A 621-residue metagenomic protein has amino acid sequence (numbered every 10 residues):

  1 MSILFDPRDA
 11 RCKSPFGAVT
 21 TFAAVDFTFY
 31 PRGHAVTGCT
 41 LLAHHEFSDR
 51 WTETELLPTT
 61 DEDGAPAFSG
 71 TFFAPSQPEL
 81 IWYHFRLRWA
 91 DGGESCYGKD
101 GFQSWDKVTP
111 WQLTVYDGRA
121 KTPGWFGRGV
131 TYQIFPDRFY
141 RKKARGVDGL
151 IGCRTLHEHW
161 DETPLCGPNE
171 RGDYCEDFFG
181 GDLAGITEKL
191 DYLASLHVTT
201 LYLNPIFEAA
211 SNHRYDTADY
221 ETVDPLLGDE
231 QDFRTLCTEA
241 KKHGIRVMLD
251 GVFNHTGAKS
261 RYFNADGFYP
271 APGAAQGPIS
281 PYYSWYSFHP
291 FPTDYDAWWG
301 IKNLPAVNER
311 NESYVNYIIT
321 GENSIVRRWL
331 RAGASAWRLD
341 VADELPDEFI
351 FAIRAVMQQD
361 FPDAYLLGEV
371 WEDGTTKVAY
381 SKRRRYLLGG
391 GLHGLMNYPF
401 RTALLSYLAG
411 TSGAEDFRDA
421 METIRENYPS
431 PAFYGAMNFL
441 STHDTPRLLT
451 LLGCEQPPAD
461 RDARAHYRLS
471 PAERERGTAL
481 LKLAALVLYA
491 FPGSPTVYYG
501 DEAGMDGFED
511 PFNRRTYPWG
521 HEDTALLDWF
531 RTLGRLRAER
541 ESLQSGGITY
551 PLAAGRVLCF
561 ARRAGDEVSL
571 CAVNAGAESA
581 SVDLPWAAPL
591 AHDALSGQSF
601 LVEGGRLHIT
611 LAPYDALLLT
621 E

Functional and structural regions predicted by a protein language model:
M1-G129: Glycan-association/targeting regions that enable binding to alpha-glucans and other polysaccharides
F16, D26-T28, P551-P585: Carbohydrate-binding surface patches
F29, I134, L193, L203 (+10 more regions): Conserved, mostly hydrophobic/aromatic
G33, E603-E621: C-terminal beta-strand-rich structural cap/linker in extracellular carbohydrate-active enzymes
V36, P585-G597: Solvent-exposed beta-hairpin/edge-strand motifs
F135-T199, I206-A332, I353-D360: Substrate-binding/active-site clefts of carbohydrate-active enzymes
D137, Y380-S381, G394, Y434-L469 (+1 more regions): Aromatic/acidic polysaccharide-binding cleft in carbohydrate-active enzymes
C237-R246, N254-H255, S260-A271, S335 (+4 more regions): Active-site-proximal helices and loops of the catalytic beta/alpha 8
